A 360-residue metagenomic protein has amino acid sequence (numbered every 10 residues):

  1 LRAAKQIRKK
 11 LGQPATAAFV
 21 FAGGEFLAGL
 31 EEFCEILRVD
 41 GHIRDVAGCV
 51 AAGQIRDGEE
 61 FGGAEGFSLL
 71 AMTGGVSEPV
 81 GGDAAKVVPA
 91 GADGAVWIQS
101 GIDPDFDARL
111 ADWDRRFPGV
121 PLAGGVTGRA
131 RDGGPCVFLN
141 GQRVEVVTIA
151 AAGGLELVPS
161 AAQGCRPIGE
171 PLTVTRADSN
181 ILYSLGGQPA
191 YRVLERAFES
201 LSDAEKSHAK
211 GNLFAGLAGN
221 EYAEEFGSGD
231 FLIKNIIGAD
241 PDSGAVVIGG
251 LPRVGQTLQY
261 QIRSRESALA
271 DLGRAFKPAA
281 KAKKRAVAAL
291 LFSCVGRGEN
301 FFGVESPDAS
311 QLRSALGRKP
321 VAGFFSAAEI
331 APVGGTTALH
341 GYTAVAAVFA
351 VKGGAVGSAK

Functional and structural regions predicted by a protein language model:
L1-D40, R44, C49-F302, S306-K319 (+1 more regions): Small-residue-enriched flexible segments
